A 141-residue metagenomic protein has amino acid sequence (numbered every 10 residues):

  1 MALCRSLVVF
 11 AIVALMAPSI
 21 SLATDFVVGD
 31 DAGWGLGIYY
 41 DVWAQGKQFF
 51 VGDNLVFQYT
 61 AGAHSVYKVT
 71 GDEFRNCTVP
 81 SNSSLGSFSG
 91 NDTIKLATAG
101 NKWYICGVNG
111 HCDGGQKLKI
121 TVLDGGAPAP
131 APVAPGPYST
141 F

Functional and structural regions predicted by a protein language model:
L3, S19-V27, A44, F50-N54 (+4 more regions): Plant P/S/T-rich low-complexity glycomodules
R5-S21: Cleavable N-terminal signal peptides of Sec/SRP-targeted secreted and luminal proteins
F26-G37: Short N-terminal segments immediately surrounding and downstream of signal-peptide cleavage
A32-W34, G46, F57: Cross-kingdom Sec-pathway N-terminal secretion signals
I38-A44: Short alpha-helix capping/helix-loop boundary micro-motifs
N54, Y59-T60: Short, surface-exposed secondary-structure boundary micro-motifs
G62-G71: Short, Lys/Arg- and Gly-enriched loop/turn segments at beta-strand edges
